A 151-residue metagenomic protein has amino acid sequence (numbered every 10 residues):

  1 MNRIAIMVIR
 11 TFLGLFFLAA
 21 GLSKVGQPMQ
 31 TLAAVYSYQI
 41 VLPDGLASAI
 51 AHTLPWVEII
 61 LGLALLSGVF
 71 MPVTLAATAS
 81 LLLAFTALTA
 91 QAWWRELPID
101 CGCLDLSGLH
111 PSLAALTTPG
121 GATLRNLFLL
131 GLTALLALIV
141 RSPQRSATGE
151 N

Functional and structural regions predicted by a protein language model:
M1-T148: Membrane-interfacial helix-loop segments of redox and metal-homeostasis proteins, especially TM-loop-TM junctions
